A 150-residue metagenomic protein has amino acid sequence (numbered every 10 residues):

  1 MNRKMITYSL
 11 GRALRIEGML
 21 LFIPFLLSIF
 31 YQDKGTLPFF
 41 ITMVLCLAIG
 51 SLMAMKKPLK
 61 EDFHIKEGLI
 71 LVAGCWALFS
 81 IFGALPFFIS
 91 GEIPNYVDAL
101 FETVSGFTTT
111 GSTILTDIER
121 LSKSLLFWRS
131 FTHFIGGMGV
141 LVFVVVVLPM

Functional and structural regions predicted by a protein language model:
M1-M150: Membrane-proximal intracellular helices of multi-pass ion channels
